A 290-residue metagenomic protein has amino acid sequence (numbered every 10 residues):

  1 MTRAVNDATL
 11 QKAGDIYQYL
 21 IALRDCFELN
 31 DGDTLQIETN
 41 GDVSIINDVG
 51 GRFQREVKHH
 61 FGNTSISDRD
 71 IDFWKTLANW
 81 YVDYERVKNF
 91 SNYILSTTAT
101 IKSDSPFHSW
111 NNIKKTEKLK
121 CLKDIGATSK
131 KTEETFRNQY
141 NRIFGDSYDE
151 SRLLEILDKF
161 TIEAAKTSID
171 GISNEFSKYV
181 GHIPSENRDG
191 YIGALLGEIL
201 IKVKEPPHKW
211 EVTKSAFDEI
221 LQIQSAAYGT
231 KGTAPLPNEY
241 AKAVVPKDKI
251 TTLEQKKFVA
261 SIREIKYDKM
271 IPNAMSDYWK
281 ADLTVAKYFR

Functional and structural regions predicted by a protein language model:
M1-Q11, H60-R290: Acidic metal-coordinating catalytic centers involved in nucleic-acid phosphodiester chemistry
A4-D7, Q11-K12, I16-A78: Catalytic centers of nucleases
